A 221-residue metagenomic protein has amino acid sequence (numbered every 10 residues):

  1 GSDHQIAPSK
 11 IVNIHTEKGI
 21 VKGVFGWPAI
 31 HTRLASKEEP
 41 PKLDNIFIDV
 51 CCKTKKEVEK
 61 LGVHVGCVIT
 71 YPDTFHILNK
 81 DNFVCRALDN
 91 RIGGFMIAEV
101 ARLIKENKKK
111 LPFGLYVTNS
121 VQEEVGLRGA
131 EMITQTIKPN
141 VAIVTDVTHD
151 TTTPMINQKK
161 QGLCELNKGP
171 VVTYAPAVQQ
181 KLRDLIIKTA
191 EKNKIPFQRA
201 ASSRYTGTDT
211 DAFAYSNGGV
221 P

Functional and structural regions predicted by a protein language model:
G1-P221: N-terminal hydrophobic/helix-forming segments and targeting peptides
